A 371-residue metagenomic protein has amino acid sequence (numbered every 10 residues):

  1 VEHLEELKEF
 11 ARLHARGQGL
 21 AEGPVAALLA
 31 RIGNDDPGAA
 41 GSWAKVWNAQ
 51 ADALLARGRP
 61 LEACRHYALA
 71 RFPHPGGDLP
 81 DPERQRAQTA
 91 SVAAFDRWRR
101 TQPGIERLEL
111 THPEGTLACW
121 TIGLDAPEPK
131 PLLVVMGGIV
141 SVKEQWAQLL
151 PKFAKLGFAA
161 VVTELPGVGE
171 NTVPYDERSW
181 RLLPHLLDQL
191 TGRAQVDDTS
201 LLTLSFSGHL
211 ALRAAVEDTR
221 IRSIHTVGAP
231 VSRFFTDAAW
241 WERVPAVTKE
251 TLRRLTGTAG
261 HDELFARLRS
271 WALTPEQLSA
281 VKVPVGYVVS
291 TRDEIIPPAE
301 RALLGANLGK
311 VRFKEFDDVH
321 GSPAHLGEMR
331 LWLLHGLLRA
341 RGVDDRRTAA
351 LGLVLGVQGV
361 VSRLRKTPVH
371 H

Functional and structural regions predicted by a protein language model:
W47, E83-D125: N-terminal cap/lid segment of alpha/beta-hydrolase-fold proteins
P129-G138: Short beta-strand element of the alpha/beta-hydrolase
Q145, V173-A194, S200-L201, R213: Alpha/beta-hydrolase active-site loop
F153-E170: Conserved alpha/beta-hydrolase
R213-R267, V283: Hydrolase active-site cap/lid region
V281-K282, Y287-V289, D293: Short beta-strand/loop motif that positions the catalytic acidic residue of the alpha/beta-hydrolase fold
E294-E300: Conserved alpha/beta-hydrolase "acid-adjacent" motif
A324-H371: Catalytic active-site module of serine/aspartate enzymes centered on a nucleophile-bearing elbow/loop
